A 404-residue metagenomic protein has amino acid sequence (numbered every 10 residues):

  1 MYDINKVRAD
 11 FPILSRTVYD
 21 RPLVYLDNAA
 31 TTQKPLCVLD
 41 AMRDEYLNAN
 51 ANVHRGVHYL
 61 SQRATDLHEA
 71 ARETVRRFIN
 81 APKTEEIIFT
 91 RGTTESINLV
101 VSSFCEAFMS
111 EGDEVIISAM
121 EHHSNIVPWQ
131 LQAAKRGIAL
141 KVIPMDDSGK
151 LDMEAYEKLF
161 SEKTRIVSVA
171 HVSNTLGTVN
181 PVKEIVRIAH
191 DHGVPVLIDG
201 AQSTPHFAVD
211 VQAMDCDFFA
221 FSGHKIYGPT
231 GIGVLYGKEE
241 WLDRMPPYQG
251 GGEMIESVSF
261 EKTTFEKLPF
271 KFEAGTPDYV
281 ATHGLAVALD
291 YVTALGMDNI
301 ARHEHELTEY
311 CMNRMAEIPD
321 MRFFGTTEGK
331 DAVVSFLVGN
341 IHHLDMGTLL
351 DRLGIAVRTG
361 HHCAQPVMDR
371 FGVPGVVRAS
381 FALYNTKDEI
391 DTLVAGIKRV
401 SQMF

Functional and structural regions predicted by a protein language model:
M1-F404: Pyridoxal 5′-phosphate
